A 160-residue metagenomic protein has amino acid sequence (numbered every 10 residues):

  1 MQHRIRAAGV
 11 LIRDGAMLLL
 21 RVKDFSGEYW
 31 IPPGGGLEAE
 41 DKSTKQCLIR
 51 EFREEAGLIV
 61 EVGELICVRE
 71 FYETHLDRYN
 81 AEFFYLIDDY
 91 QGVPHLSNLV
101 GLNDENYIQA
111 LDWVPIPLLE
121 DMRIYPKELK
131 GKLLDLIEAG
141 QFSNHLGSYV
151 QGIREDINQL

Functional and structural regions predicted by a protein language model:
M1-P32, E64: N-terminal strand-loop-strand
R4, I12, P32, V60 (+2 more regions): Short connector loops at helix/strand junctions that flank enzyme active sites, especially segments positioning acidic
I12-M17, F25-S26, A39, L86-P94: Short, charged/polar surface micro-motifs in flexible loops or helix N-caps
E28-W30, L102-L160: Nudix hydrolase/Nudix homology domain
P32-I66: The catalytic Nudix box helix
C67-E73: Short, solvent-exposed loop/turn elements at beta->coil junctions and helix N-caps that rim active or binding pockets
E73-N98, D112, P117, L136: Active-site-adjacent beta-strand/loop module that shapes the phosphate/pyrophosphate-binding cleft
